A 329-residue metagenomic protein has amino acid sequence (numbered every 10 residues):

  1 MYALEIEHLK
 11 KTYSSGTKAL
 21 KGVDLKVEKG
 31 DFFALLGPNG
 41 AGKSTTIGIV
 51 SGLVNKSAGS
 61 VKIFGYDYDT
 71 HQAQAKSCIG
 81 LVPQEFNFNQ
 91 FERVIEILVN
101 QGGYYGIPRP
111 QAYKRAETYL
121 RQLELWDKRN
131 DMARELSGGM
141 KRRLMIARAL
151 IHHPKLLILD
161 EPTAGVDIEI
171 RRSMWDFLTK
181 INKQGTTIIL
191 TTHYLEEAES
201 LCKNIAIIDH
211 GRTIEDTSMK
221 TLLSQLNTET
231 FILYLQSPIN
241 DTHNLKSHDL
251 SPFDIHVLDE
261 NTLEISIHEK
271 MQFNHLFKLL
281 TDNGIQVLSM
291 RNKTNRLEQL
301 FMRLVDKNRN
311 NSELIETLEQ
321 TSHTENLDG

Functional and structural regions predicted by a protein language model:
M1-I6, K11-G22, Q72: A short, flexible loop at the N-terminus of ABC-type nucleotide-binding domains that lies
G59-D67, Q74-A75: Conserved ABC transporter NBD signature motif
V99, G103, P110-K128: Conserved ABC ATPase "signature" region
M132-L136: Conserved ABC ATPase signature
H153: Conserved catalytic motifs of ABC-family nucleotide-binding domains
L157-D160: Catalytic Walker B motif of ABC-type/P-loop ATPase nucleotide-binding domains
W175-I267: ABC transporter nucleotide-binding domain
